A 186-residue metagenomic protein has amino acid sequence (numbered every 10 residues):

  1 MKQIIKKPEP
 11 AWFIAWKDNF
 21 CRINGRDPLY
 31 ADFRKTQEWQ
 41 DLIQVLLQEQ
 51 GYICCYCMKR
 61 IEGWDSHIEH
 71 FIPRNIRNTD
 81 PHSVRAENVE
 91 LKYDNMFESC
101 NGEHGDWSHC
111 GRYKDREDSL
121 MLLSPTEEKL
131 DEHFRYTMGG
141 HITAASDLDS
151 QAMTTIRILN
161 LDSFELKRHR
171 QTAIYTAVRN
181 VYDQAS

Functional and structural regions predicted by a protein language model:
M1-Y52, K59-H67, I72-S186: Replace "small metal-dependent catalytic modules" with "small catalytic or cofactor-binding modules
